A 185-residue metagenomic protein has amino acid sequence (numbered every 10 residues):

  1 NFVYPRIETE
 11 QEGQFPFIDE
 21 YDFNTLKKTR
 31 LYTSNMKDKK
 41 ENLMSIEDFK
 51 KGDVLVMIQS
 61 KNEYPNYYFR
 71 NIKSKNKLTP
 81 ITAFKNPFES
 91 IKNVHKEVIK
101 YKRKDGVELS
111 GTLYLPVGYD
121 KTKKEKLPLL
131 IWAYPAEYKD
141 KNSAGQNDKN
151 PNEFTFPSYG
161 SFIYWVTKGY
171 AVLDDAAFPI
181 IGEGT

Functional and structural regions predicted by a protein language model:
F2-E12, K51-Q59: Short beta-strand elements that form the blades of beta-propeller/WD-repeat-like and other beta-sheet-rich scaffold
Y4, D19, K102: Residues in well-ordered beta-strands of folded domains
I7, F17-E20, R30, S34-M36 (+2 more regions): Short, structured coil/loop segments at alpha-helix boundaries
Q11-E20, E63-R70: Structural motif
I18-S34, R70-T79: Surface-exposed loop/turn elements that mediate protein-protein interactions on large endomembrane-trafficking
D38-K40: Small/polar/charged residue-enriched interaction surfaces, especially the RNA/DNA-contacting tracks of RNP/CRISPR
N42-T185: Serine-hydrolase catalytic core recognition
